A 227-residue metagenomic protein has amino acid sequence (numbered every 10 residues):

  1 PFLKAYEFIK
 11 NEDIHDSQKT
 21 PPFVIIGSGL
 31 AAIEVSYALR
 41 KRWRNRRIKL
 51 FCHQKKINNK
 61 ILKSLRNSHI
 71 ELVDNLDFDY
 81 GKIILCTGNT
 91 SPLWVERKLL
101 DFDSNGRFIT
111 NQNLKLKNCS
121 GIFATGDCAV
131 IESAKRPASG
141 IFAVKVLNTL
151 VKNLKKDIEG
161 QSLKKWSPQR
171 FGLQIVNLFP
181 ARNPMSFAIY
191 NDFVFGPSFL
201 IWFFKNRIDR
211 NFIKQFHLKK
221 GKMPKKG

Functional and structural regions predicted by a protein language model:
P1-K41, I70-V73: Glycine-rich dinucleotide-binding loop and its adjacent helix/turn
P1-S17, F78-K145: FAD-site-proximal beta/loop scaffold in flavoenzymes
P22, E34-N75: Rossmann-like dinucleotide-binding cores of NAD(P)H-dependent redox enzymes
S28, F51-H53, D127, P180: Cofactor-binding loop segments of dinucleotide-utilizing enzymes, especially the Rossmann-like FAD- and NAD(P)+-binding
A31, K56, T90: Conserved Rossmann-like nucleotide-cofactor binding loop
K60-K63, K82-C86, G221: Active-site-lining helix/loop region of Rossmann-like oxidoreductase modules
C128-F179: A conserved FAD-binding loop/helix module that cradles the flavin
F179-G227: C-terminal auxiliary extensions adjacent to catalytic cores
